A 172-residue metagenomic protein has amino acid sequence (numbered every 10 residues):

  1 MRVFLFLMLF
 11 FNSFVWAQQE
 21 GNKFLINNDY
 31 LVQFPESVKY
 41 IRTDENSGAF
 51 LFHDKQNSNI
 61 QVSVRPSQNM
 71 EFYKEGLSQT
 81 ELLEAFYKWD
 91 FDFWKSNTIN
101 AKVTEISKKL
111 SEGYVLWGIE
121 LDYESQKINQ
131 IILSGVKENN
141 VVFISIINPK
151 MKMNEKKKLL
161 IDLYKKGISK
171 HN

Functional and structural regions predicted by a protein language model:
V3-S13, A17: Sec-dependent N-terminal signal peptides
Q18, V38, N140-N172: Surface-exposed amphipathic alpha-helical segments
Q18-G48: N-terminal "mature-domain start" segment
N28-D29, G113, S125, N139: Residue-level detection of beta-strand-connecting loop/turn positions
F34, Q79-L82, F86, D90 (+1 more regions): Stable alpha-helical elements in mature extracytoplasmic
E36-V38, P66, E120-L121, I146-N148: A mature extracytoplasmic/lumenal domain signature
N46-S134: Conserved polar/disulfide-associated segments of primarily extracytoplasmic proteins
I131-F143: C-terminal charged interaction modules
